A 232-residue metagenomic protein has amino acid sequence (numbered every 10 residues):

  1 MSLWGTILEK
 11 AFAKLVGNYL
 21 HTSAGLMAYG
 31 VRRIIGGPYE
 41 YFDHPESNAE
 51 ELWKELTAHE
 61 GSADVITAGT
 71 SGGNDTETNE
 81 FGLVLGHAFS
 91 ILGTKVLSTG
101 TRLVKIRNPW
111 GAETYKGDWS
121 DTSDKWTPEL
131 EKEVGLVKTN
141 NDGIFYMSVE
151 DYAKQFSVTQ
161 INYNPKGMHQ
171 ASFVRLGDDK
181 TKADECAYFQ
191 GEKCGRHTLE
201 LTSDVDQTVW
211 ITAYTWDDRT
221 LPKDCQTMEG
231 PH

Functional and structural regions predicted by a protein language model:
M1-H232: Accessory/interaction modules and long regulatory regions
